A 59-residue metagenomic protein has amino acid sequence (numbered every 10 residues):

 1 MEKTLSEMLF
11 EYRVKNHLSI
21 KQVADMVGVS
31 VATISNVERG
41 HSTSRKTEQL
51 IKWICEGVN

Functional and structural regions predicted by a protein language model:
M1-K15: A short, Lys/Arg-rich alpha-helix, primarily the initiator
M8, Q22, Q49-W53: Pre-recognition alpha-helix immediately N-terminal to the DNA-recognition helix within helix-turn-helix or winged-helix
L18-S35: Short alpha-helical DNA-recognition segment
H41: Major-groove DNA-recognition helix of helix-turn-helix-type DNA-binding domains
R45-N59: DNA major-groove recognition helix of helix-turn-helix/homeodomain DNA-binding modules
